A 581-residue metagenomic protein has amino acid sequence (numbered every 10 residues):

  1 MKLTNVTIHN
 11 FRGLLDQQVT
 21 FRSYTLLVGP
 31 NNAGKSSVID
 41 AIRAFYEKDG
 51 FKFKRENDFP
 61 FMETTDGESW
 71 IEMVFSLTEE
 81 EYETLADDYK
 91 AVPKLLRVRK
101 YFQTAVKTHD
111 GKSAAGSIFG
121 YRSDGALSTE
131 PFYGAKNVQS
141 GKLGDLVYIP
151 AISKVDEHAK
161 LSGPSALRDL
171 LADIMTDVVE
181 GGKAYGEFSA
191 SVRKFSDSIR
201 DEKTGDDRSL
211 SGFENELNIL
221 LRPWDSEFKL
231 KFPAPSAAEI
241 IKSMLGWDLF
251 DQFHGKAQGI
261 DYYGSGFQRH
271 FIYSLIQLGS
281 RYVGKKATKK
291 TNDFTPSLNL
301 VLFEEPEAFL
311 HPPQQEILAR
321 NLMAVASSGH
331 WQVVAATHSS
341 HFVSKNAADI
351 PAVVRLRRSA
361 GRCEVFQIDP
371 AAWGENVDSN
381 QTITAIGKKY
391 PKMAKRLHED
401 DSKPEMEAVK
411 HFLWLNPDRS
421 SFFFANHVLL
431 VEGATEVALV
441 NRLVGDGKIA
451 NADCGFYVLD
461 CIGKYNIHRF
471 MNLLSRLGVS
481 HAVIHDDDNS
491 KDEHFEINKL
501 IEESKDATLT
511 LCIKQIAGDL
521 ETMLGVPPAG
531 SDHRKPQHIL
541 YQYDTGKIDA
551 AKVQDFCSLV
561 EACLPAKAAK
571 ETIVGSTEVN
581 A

Functional and structural regions predicted by a protein language model:
M1-E47, F250-E405, V409-L413, P417-D418 (+2 more regions): Switch/communication elements of ASCE P-loop NTPase nucleotide-binding domains
T4, Q17, D145, N299-L300 (+3 more regions): The start of beta-strands in P-loop NTPase/AAA+ ATPase cores
I39-V92: Conserved P-loop NTP-binding catalytic core
D66-I71, P93-V98, K142-L146, S297-L298 (+5 more regions): Short glycine-/polar-rich loops that comprise or flank the Walker A/P-loop and associated switch/sensor motifs
T78-A190: Electropositive, glycine-dotted interaction segments that contact anionic polymers or phosphate-rich ligands
K90, T384-A581: Acidic, Mg2+-coordinating catalytic modules of nucleic-acid enzymes
I152, T337-S340, S359, G433-A434 (+1 more regions): A short beta-strand-to-loop transition that corresponds to the Sensor-1 phosphate-sensing loop of AAA+ P-loop ATPases
V155-G163, R168-F303: Extended helical coiled-coil dimerization/tether regions that scaffold and oligomerize large DNA-maintenance assemblies
